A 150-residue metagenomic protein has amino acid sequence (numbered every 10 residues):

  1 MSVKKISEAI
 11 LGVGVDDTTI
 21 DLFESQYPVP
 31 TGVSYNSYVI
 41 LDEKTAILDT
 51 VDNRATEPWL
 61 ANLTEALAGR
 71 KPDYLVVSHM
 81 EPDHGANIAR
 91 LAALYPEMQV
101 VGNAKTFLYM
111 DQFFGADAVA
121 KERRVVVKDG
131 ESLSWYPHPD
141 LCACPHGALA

Functional and structural regions predicted by a protein language model:
V3-E65, A150: Conserved beta-strand hairpin/beta-sheet module of binuclear metal-dependent hydrolase folds, prominently
K4-E8, V101-A150: Metallo-beta-lactamase
A9, G14, V51, A86-N87 (+2 more regions): Glycine-centered flexibility sites
I20, M80-G85, F107-M110, A148-L149: Active-site environment of divalent metal-dependent phosphoester hydrolases
N36, K71-P72, Y109, V125: Short, intrinsically disordered/low-complexity patches at protein termini and at juxtamembrane boundaries
E43, R54-V100: Active-site metal-binding motif and surrounding structural segment of the metallo-beta-lactamase
L48, S78, C142: Active-site flanking residues adjacent to catalytic metal/cofactor-binding acidic residues
